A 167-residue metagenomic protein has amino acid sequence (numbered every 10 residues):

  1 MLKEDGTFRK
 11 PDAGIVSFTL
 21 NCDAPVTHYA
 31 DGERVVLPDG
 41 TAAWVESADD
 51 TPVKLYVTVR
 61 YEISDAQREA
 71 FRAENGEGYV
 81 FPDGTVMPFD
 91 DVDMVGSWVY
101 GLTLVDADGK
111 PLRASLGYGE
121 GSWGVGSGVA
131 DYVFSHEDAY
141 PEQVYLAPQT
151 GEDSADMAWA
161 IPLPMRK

Functional and structural regions predicted by a protein language model:
M1-K167: Alpha-helical, hydrophobic structural elements that either
